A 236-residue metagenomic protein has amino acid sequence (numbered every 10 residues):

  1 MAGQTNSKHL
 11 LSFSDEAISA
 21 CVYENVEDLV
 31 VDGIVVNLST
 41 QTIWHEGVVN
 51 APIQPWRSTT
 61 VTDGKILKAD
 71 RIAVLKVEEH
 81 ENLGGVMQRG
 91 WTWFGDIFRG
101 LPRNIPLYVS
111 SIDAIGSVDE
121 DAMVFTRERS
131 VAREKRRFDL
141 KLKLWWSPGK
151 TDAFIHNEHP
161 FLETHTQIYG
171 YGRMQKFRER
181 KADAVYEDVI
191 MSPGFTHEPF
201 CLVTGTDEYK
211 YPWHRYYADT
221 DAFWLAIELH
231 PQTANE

Functional and structural regions predicted by a protein language model:
M1-N50, W56-T59: An N-terminal JmjN-like helical accessory module and its immediate linker preceding a catalytic domain
M1-V26, L67-K141: A short, N-terminal "cap"/entry segment at the start of jelly-roll beta-barrel domains of the cupin/DSBH fold
Y23-V26, V30-V31, P55-V61, S130-D139 (+6 more regions): Feature captures hydrophobic
V35-L38, H159-R178: Short, conserved beta-strand element in jelly-roll/cupin
S39-G47, E78-V86, D152, Q232-N235: Short, surface-exposed beta-strand/loop "edge" segments at domain boundaries and coil↔beta transitions
Q41-G64, E179-A218: Short acidic-glycine-tyrosine-enriched beta hairpin
R71-V77, K210-E236: A short hydrophobic beta-strand segment most commonly corresponding to one strand of the jelly-roll/cupin
K141-L162, K176-K181, M191-S192, E198-G205: Conserved short histidine dyad/triad with adjacent acidic residue
